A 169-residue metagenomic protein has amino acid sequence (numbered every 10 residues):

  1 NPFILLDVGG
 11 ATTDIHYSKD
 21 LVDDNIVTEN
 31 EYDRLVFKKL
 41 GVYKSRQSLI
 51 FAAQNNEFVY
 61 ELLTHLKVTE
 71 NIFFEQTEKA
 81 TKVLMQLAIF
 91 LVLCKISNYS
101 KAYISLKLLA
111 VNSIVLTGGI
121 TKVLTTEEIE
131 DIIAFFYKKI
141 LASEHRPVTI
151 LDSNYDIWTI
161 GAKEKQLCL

Functional and structural regions predicted by a protein language model:
N1-L6, T13-L169: Helical "lid/coupling" subdomains associated with nucleotide-phosphate turnover
